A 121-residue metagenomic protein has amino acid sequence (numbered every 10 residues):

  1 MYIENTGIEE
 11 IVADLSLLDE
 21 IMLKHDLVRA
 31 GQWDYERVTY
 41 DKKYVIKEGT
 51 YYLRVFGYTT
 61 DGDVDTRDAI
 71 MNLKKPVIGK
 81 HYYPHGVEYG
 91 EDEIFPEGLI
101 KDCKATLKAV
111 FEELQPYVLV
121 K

Functional and structural regions predicted by a protein language model:
M1-L15: N-terminal "first-domain core" detector
M1-N5, V38, F56, Y89 (+2 more regions): A near-ubiquitous, low-amplitude feature marking generic local secondary-structure context
I11, L15-D65, G79-E88: Ser/Thr-rich, low-complexity intrinsically disordered terminal regions
D68-K121: Intrinsically disordered, low-complexity regulatory regions enriched in serine/threonine/proline and acidic residues
